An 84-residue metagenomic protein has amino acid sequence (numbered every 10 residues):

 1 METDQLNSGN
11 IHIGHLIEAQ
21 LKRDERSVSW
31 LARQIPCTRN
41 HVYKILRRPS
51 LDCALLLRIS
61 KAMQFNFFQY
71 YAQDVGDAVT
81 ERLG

Functional and structural regions predicted by a protein language model:
M1-R26: A short, Lys/Arg-rich alpha-helix, primarily the initiator
E2-S8, Y71-G84: Short, charged recognition helix plus adjacent turn of helix-turn-helix-like nucleic-acid-binding domains
R23, Q34, A62: Residues within the alpha-helical elements of helix-turn-helix
W30-A32: Short alpha-helical "recognition helix" segments of helix-turn-helix
I35-L51: Recognition helix of helix-turn-helix/homeodomain-like DNA-binding domains that insert into the DNA major groove
R48-K61: Short, basic-rich loop-to-helix N-cap that marks the start of a DNA-contacting helix
